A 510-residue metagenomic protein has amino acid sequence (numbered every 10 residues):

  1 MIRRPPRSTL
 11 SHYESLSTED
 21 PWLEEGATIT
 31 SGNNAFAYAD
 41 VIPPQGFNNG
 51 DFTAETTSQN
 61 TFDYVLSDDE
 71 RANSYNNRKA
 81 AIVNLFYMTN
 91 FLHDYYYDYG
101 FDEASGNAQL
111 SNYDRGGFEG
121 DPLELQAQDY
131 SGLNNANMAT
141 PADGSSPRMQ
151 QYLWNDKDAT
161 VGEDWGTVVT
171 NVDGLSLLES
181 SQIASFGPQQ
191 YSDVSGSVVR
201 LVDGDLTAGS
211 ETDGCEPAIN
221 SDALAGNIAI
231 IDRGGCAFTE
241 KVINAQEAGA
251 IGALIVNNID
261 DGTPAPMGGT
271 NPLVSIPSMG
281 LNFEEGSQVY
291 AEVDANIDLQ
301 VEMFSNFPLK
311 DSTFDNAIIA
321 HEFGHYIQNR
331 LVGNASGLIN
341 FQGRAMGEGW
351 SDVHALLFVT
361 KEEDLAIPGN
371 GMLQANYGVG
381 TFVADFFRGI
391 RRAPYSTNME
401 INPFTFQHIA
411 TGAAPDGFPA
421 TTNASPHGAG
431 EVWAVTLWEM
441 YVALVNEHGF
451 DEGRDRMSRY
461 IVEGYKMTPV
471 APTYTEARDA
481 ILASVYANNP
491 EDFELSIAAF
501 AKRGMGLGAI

Functional and structural regions predicted by a protein language model:
M1-G166, S180, I297-W433, E439 (+1 more regions): Extracellular zinc-dependent metalloprotease catalytic-domain scaffold
T89, H93, T239-V242, S278 (+11 more regions): Extracytoplasmic/secreted envelope proteins and their assembly/folding machinery, especially bacterial periplasmic
D102, L365, L444-R454, Y486-E494: Structural helix-adjacent loops and short alpha-helical linkers that scaffold large soluble proteins
N112, E247, P272, N282 (+4 more regions): Catalytic-domain carbohydrate-binding cleft regions of carbohydrate-active enzymes
V161-P308, N329: Structured lumen-facing ectodomains of secretory-pathway proteins
P419-S425, A434, W438-V445, G464-Y474 (+1 more regions): Pan-zinc metallopeptidase signature
G449-V485: Soluble extracellular-acting proteins and domains
T473-I510: Beta/coil-rich, acidic/histidine-enriched accessory regions frequently appended to metallopeptidases
